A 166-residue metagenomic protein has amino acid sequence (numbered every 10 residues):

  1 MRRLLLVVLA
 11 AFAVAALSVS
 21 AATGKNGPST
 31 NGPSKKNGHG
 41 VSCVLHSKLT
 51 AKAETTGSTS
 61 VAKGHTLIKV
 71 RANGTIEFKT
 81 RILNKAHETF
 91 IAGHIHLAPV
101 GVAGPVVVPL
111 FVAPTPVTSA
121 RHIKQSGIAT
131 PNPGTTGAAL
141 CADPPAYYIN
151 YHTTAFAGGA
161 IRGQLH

Functional and structural regions predicted by a protein language model:
M1-V8: Bacterial N-terminal signal peptides that target proteins for export
V8-A16: Bacterial N-terminal signal peptides
A22-H166: N-terminal leader/targeting pre-sequences
